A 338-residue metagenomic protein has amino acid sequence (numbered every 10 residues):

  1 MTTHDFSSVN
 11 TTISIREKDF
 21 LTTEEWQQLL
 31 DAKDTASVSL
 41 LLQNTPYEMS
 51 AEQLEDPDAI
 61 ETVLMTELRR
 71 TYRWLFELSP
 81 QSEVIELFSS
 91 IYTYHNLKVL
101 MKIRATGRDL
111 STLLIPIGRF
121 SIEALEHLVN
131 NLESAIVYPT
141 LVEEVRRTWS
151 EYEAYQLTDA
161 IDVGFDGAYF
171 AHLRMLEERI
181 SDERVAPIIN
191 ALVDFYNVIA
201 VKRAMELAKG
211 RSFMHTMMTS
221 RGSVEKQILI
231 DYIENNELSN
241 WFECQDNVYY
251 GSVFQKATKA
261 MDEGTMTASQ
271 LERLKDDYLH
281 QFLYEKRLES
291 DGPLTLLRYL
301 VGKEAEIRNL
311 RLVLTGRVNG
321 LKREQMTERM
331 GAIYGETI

Functional and structural regions predicted by a protein language model:
M1-I338: N-terminal domain-start signal
